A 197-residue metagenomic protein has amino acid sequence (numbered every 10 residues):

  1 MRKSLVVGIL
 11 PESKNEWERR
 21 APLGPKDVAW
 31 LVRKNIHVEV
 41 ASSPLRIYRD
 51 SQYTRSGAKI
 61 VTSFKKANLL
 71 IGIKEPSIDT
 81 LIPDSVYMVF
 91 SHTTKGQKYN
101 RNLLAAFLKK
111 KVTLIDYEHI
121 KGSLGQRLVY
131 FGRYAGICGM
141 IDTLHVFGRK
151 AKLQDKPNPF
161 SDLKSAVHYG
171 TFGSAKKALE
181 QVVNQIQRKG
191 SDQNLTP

Functional and structural regions predicted by a protein language model:
M1-V6, I82-T196: Glycine/serine-rich phosphate-binding loop and adjoining beta1-alpha1 elements at the start of nucleotide-handling
K3-A106: An N-terminal-biased, well-structured beta-alpha scaffold segment characteristic of Rossmann-like dinucleotide-binding
